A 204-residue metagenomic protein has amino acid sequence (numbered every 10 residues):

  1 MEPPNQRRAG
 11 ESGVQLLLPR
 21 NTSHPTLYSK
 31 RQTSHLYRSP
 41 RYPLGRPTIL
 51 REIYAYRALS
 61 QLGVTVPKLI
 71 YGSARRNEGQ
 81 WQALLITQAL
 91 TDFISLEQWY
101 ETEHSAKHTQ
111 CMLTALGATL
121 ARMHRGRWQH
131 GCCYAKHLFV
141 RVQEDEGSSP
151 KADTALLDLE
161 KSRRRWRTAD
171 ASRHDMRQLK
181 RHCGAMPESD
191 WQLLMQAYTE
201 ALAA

Functional and structural regions predicted by a protein language model:
M1-I94, A121, R125: Conserved ATP-binding subdomain of kinase catalytic cores across diverse folds
V14-N21, L27-S29, A118-R164: Active-site acidic catalytic loop and adjacent metal/ATP-binding pocket of ATP-dependent phosphoryl transfer enzymes
T33-H35, Y100, E160-K161, C183: Short, histidine-centered active-site or binding-site loop motifs used for metal coordination, general acid-base
R38-Y42, E97-T102, T168: Short acidic, glycine/proline-rich loop/turn micro-motifs
L44-P47, K107-C111, A171: Alpha-helix N-cap and loop-to-helix initiation/capping positions
A55-T65, F93, E97-K136, R141: Conserved kinase catalytic-core helix
G147-A204: C-lobe/activation-segment region of protein kinase-like
